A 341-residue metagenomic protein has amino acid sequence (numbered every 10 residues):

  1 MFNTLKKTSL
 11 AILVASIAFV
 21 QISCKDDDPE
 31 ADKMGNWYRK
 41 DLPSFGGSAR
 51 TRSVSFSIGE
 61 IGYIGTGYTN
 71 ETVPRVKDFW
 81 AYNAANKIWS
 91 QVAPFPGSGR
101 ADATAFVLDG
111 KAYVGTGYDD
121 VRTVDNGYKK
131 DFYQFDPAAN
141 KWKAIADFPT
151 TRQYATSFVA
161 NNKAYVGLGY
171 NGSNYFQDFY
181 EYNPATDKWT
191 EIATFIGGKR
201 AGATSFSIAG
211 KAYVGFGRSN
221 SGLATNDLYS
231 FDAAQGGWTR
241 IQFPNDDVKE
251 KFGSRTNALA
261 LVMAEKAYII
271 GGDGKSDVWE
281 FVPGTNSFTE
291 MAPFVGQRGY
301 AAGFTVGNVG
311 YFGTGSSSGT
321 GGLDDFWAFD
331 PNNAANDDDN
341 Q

Functional and structural regions predicted by a protein language model:
M1-S23: Sec-dependent bacterial lipoprotein signal peptides
C24-Q341: Kelch-like beta-propeller repeat domains
